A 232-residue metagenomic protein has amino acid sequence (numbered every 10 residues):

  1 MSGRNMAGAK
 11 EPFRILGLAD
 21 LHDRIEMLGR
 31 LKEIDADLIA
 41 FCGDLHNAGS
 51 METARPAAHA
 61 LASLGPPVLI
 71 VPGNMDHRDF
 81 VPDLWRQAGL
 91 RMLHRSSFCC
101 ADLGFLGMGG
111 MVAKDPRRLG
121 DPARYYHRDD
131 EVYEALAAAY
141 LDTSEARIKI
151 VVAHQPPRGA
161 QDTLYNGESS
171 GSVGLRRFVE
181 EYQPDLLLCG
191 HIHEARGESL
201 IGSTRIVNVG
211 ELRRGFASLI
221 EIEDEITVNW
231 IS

Functional and structural regions predicted by a protein language model:
S2-R4, G8-P12, C99-A101, R124 (+2 more regions): Binuclear metal-dependent phosphoesterase catalytic core
P12-H22, D102-K114, I150-H154, I206-E211 (+1 more regions): Active-site-proximal beta-strand elements of phosphoester/diester hydrolases
G17-A19, I39-D44, V68-N74, M92-H94 (+4 more regions): Active-site neighborhood of phospho(di)ester-bond hydrolases with catalytic His/Asp-centered motifs
L18-C100: Core catalytic region of metal-dependent phosphoesterases/phosphodiesterases, especially metallo-beta-lactamase-like
H22-M27, H46-M51, N74-P82, S97 (+4 more regions): Active-site environment of divalent metal-dependent phosphoester hydrolases
L31-K32, L61, L141-T143, V179: Short hydrophobic patches on amphipathic alpha-helices that form coiled-coil/helix-mediated interaction surfaces
H46, R147-Q183: Active-site-proximal segments of metal-dependent phosphoesterases and phosphodiesterases across multiple
L103-A146, E168-V173, N229-S232: Binuclear metal-dependent hydrolase catalytic cores centered on His/Asp/Glu-rich metal-binding motifs
